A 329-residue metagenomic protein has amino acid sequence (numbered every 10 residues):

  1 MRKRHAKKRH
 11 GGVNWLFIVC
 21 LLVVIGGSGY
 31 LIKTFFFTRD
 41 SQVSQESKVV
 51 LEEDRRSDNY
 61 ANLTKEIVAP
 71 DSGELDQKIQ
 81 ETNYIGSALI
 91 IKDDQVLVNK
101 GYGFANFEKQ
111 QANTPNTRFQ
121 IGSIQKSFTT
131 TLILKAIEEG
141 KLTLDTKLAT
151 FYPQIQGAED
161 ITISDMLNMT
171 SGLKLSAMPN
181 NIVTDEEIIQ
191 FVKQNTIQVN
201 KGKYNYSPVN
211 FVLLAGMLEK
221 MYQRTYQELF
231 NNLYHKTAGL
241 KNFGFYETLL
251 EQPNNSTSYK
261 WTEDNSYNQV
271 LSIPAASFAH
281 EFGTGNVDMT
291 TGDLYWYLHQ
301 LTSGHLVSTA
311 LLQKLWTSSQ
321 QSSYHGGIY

Functional and structural regions predicted by a protein language model:
M1-V13: N-terminal Lys/Arg-rich, disordered targeting/topogenic segments
F17-Y30: Hydrophobic membrane-insertion alpha-helices, especially the h-region of bacterial N-terminal signal peptides
F35-R55: Ser/Thr/Pro/Gly-rich low-complexity linker/stalk segments immediately outside membranes or between
V68-I79: Short, basic/aromatic recognition patches
K78-Q110, G327-Y329: A short, well-structured edge-of-sheet supersecondary motif
A88, D94, T129, I133 (+3 more regions): Residue-level preference for non-acidic, small/hydrophobic
F107-Y206: Active-site-proximal loop and beta-strand segments within enzyme catalytic domains
D160-P208, V212-Y329: Short, surface-exposed loop or secondary-structure junction motifs that flank catalytic or metal-binding residues
